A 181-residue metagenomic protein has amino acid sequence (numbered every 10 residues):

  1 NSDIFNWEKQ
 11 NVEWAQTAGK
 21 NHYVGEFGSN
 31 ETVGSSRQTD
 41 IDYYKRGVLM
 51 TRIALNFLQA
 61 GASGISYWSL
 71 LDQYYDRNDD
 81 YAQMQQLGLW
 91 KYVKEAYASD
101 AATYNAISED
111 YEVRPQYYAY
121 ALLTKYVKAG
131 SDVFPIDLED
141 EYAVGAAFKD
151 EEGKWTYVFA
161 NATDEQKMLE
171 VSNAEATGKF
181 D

Functional and structural regions predicted by a protein language model:
N1, G25-S29, W68-L71, A160-A162: Active-site-proximal beta-strand/loop segments in catalytic clefts of secreted hydrolases
N1-S35: Glycoside hydrolase catalytic-domain groove-lining segments
F5-E13, T51-R52, D140-A143: Alpha-helical scaffolding within the catalytic cores of extracellular/periplasmic polymer-degrading hydrolases
T17-H22, Q59-I65, A129, G153-K154: Loop/turn elements at helix/coil->beta-strand transitions in domains of secreted/extracellular proteins
G28-A121, F134-Y142: Aromatic/acidic polysaccharide-binding cleft in carbohydrate-active enzymes
A129-F134, T177: Glycine-centered loop/turn motifs
L138-A176: Carbohydrate-binding surface patches
